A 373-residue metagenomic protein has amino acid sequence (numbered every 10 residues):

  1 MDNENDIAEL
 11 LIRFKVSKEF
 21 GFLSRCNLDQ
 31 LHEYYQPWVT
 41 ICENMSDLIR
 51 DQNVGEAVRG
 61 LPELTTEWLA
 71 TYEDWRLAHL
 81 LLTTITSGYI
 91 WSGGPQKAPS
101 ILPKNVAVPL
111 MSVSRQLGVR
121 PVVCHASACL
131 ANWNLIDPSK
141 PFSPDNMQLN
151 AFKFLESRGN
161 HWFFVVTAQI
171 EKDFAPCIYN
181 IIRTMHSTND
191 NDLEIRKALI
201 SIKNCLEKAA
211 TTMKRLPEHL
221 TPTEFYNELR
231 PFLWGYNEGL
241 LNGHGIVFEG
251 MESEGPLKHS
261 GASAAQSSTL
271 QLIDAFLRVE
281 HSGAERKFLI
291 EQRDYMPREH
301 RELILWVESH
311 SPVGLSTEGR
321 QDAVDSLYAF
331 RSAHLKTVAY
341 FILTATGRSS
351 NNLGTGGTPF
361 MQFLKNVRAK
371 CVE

Functional and structural regions predicted by a protein language model:
M1-E373: Surface-exposed peri-terminal alpha-helical interaction modules
